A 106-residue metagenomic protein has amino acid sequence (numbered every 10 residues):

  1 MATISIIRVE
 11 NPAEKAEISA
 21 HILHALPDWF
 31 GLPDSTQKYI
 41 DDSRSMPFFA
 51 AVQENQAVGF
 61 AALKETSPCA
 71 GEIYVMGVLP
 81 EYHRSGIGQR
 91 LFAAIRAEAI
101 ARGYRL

Functional and structural regions predicted by a protein language model:
M1-D34, V52: Short amphipathic alpha-helix that is part of the acyltransferase structural core
D34-K38, A94: A generic local structural motif
Y39-S45: Short loop/turn motifs at secondary-structure junctions and domain boundaries
A50, Q56-K64, G71-G77: Conserved beta-strand in the GNAT
L79, H83: Residue-level recognition of the GNAT/N-acetyltransferase active site
R84-A97: Conserved acetyl-CoA-binding loop-helix of GNAT-fold acetyltransferases
A99-L106: Conserved GNAT acetyl-CoA-binding A-motif
